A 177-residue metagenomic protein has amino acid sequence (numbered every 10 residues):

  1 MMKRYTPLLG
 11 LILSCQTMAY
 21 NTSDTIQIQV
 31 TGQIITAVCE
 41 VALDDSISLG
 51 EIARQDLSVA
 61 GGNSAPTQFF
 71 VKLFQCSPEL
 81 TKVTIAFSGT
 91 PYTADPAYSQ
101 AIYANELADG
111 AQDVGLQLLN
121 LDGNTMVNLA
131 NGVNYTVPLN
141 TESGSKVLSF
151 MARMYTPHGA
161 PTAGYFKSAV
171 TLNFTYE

Functional and structural regions predicted by a protein language model:
M2-Y5, M18-E177: Mature extracellular/passenger domains of Gram-negative fimbrial/pilin and adhesin proteins
Y5-S14: Sec-dependent N-terminal signal peptides
